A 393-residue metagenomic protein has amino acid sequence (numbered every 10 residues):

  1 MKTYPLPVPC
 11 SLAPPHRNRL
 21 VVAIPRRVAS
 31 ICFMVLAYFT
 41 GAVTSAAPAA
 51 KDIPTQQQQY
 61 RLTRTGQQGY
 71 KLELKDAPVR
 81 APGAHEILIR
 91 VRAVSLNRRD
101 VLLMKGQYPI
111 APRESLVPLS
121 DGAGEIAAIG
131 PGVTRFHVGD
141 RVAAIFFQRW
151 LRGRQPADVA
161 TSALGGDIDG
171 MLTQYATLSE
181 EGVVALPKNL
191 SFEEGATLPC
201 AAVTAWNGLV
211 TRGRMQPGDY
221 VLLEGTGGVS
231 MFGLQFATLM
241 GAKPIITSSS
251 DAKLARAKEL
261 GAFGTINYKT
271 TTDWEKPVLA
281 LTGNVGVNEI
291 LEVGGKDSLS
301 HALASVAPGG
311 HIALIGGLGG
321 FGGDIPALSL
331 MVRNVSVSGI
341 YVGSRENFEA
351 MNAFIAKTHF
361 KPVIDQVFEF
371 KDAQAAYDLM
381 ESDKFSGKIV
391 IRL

Functional and structural regions predicted by a protein language model:
A37-G41, S45-G122, L178, R392: Short N-terminal strand-loop motif that marks the start of NAD(P)H/FAD-dependent oxidoreductase cofactor-binding domains
A50-D52, N284, F360-V363, A375-L393: C-terminal capping/lid region of NAD(P)-dependent oxidoreductase domains
K75, V287, V335, A353-A375: Glycine- and charged-residue-rich phosphate/anionic-cofactor binding loop of Rossmann-like
R80-V94, Q107-L151, D167-D169, G182 (+1 more regions): Glycine-rich beta-strand-centered segment in the early N-terminal region that forms part of a ligand/cofactor-binding
F147-E224, E259: NAD(P)H dinucleotide-binding glycine-rich loop of Rossmann-like/cofactor-binding domains, especially the beta1-alpha1
A160-T161, M240, K258, V293-V363 (+1 more regions): Glycine-rich phosphate-binding loop and adjacent beta-alpha segment of Rossmann(oid) nucleotide-cofactor-binding
L223-T226, T238-S298: Adenosine-nucleotide cofactor-binding segment
S230-M231: N-terminal Rossmann-fold NAD(P) dinucleotide-binding loop
